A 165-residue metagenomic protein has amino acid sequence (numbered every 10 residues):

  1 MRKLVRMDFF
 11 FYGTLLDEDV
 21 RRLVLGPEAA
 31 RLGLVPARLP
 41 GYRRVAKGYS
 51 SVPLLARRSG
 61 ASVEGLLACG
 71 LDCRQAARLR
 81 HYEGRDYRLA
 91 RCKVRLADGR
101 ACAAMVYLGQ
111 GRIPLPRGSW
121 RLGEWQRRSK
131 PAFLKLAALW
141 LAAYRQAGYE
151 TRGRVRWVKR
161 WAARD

Functional and structural regions predicted by a protein language model:
R2-D165: Glycine-aromatic micro-motifs
